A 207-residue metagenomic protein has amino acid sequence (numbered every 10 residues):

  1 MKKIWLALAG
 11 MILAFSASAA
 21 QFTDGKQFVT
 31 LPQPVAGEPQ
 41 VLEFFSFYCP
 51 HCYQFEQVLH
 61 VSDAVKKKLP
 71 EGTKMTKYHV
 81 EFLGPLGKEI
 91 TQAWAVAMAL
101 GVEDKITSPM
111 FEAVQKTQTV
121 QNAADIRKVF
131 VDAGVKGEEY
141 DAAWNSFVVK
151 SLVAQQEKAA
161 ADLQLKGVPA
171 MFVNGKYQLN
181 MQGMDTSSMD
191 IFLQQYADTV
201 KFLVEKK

Functional and structural regions predicted by a protein language model:
K3-G84, T199-K207: Extracytoplasmic thiol/disulfide redox context detector
A20-D24, G37-Q40, S108-V120, D141-W144: Short N-terminal helix-initiation segments at or just after the protein's N-terminus
L42-F47, I90-T91, N180-M184: Acidic/histidine-rich, surface-exposed loop or edge segments in extracytoplasmic proteins
F47, Y53-R127, Q195: Structural alpha/beta surface segment adjacent to cysteine/selenocysteine redox centers across thiol/disulfide enzymes
V129-V131: A contiguous binding-surface segment within folded domains or other stable secondary-structure elements
A133-K207: C-terminal cap of thioredoxin/glutaredoxin-like
